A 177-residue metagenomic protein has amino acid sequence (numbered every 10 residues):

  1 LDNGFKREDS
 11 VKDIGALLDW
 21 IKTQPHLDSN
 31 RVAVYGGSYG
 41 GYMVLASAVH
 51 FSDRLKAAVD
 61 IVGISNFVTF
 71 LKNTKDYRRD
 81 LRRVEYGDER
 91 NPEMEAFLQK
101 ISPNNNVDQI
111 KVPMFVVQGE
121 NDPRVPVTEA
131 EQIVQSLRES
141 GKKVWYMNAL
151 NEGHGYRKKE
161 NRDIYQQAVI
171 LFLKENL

Functional and structural regions predicted by a protein language model:
L1-L177: Active-site-proximal cap/loop segments of hydrolase catalytic domains
